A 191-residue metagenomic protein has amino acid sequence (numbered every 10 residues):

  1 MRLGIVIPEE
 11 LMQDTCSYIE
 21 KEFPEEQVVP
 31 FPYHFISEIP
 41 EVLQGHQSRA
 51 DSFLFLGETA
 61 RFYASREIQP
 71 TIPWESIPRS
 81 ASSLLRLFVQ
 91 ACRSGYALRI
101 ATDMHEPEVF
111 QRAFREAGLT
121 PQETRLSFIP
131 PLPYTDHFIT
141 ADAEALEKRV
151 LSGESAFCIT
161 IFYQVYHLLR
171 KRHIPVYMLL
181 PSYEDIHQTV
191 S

Functional and structural regions predicted by a protein language model:
M1-S191: Alpha-helical/coil-rich non-catalytic "connector" segments in signaling and regulatory proteins
